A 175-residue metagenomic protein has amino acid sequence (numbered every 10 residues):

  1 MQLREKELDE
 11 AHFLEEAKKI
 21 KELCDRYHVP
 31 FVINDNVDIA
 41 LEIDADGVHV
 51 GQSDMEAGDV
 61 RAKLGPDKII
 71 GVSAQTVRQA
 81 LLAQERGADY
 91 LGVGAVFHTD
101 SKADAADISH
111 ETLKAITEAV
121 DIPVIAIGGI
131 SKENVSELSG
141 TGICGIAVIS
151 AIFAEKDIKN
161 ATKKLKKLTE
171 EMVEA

Functional and structural regions predicted by a protein language model:
Q2, V32, H49, G71 (+2 more regions): Conserved beta-strand positions in the central sheet of alpha/beta enzyme cores
Q2-H12, A95-K102: Glycine-rich, proline-tolerant flexible connector loops at the mouths of alpha/beta enzymes
E5-D9, V37, S150: Structured beta->alpha junctions
F13-D35, Q52, A57-Q75, D104-K132 (+1 more regions): Alpha-helix-loop-beta-strand connector modules within alpha/beta enzyme cores
E15, E22, D38, R78-L81 (+1 more regions): A broad detector of short, well-ordered amphipathic alpha-helices that serve as recognition/interaction surfaces
R26, N36-I39, I43-D46, K63 (+3 more regions): Alpha/beta enzyme core
I43-A45, V50, S73-K114, E118 (+2 more regions): Glycine/Thr-rich beta-alpha phosphate-binding loop at enzyme active sites
Q52-V60, G92-D104, K132-V135, S139-L165: Glycine-rich phosphate-binding active-site loops on the catalytic face of alpha/beta enzymes
